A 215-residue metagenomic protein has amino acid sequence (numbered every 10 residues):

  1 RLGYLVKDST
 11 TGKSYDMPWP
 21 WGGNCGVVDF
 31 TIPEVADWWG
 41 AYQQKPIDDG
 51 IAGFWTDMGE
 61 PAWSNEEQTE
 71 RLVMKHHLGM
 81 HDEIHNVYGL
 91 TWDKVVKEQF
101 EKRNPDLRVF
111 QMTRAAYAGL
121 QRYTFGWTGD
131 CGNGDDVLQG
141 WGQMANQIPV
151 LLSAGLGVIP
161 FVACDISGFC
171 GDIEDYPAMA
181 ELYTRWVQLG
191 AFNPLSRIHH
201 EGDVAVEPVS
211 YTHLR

Functional and structural regions predicted by a protein language model:
R1-R215: Catalytic-domain carbohydrate-binding cleft regions of carbohydrate-active enzymes
